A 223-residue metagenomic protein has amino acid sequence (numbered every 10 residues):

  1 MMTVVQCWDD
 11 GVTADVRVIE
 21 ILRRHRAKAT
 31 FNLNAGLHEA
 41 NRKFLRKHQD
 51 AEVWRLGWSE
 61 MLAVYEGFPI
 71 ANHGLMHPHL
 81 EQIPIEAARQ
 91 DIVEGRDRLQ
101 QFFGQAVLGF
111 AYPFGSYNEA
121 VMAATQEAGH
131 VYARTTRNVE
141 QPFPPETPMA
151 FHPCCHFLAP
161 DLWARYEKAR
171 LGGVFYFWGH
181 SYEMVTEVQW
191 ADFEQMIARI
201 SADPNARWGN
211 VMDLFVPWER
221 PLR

Functional and structural regions predicted by a protein language model:
M1-E20, R24, R89, V93 (+2 more regions): C-terminal active-site subregion of NodB/CE4 polysaccharide deacetylases
H25-V121, V139-M149, V174-M184: Metal-dependent polysaccharide deacetylase catalytic core of the NodB/CE4 family, i.e., the active-site-bearing domain
